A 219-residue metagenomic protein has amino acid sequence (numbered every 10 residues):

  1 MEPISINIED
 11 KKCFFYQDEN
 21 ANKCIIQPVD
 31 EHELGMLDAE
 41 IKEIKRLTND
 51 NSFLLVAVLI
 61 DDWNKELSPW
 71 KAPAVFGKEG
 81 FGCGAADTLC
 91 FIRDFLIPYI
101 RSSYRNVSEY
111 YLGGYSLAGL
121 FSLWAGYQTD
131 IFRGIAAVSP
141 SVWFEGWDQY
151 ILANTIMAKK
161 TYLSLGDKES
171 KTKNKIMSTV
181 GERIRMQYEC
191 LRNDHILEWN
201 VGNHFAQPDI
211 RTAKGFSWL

Functional and structural regions predicted by a protein language model:
M1-D18: N-terminal cap/lid segment of alpha/beta-hydrolase-fold proteins
K12, E19-S103: Serine-hydrolase catalytic machinery in alpha/beta-hydrolase-like enzymes
I26-D30, S139, L165: The conserved beta1-alpha1 loop
G113-A118, S122: Gly/Ala-rich beta-loop-alpha elbow adjacent to hydrolase catalytic centers
W124-Q128: Active-site signature of alpha/beta-hydrolase-fold catalytic machinery across serine- and Asp/Cys-nucleophile hydrolases
I131-E145: A conserved short beta-strand
V142-L219: The feature captures the conserved acid-bearing segment of alpha/beta-hydrolase catalytic domains
